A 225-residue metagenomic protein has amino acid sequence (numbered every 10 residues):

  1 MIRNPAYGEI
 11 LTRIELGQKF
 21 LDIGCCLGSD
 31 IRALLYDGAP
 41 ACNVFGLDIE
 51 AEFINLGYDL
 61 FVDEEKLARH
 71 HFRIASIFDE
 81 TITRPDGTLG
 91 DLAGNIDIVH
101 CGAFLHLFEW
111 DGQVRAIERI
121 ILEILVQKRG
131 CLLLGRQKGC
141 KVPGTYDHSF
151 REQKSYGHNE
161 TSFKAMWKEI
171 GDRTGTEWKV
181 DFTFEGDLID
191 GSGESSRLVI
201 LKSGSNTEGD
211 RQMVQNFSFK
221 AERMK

Functional and structural regions predicted by a protein language model:
M1-T88, Q113, R119-L122, Q127-K225: Class I (Rossmann-like) S-adenosyl-L-methionine-dependent methyltransferase catalytic domain, capturing the SAM-binding
G90-G112: A short SAM/SAH-binding and catalytic strip from SAM-dependent methyltransferases
